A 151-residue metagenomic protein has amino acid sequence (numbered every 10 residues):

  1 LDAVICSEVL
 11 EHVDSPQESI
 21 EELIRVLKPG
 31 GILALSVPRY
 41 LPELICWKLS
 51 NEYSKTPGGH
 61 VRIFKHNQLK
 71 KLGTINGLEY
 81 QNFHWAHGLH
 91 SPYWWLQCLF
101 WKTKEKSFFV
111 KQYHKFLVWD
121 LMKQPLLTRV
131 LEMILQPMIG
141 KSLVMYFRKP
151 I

Functional and structural regions predicted by a protein language model:
L1-C46, H66-G73, M145-K149: Conserved SAM-binding loop
V9, G59, E79-N82: Short, flexible active-site loop motifs that bind/organize anionic cofactors or intermediates
V13, I63, P137-M138: Short, solvent-exposed loop/helix junctions and linker helices that flank or host conserved functional motifs
Q17, G31, Y53, Y80-Q81: Secondary-structure boundary/capping signal
I32, T56, M138-G140: A generic fold-level signal
K48, Q81-I151: A C-terminal cap/extension of S-adenosyl-L-methionine-dependent methyltransferases that defines the acceptor-substrate
N51-Q68, W85-A86: Acceptor-substrate binding/catalytic loop of class I
